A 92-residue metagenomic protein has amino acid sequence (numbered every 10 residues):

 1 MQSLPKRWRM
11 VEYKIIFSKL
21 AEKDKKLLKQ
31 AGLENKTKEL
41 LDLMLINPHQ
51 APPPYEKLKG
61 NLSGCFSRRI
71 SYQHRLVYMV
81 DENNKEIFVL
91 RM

Functional and structural regions predicted by a protein language model:
M1-L27, A31-E39, R68-R75, M79-M92: Enriched for short, Lys/Arg-rich terminal
D42-R69: A short, surface-exposed loop/turn module that caps and links secondary-structure elements
